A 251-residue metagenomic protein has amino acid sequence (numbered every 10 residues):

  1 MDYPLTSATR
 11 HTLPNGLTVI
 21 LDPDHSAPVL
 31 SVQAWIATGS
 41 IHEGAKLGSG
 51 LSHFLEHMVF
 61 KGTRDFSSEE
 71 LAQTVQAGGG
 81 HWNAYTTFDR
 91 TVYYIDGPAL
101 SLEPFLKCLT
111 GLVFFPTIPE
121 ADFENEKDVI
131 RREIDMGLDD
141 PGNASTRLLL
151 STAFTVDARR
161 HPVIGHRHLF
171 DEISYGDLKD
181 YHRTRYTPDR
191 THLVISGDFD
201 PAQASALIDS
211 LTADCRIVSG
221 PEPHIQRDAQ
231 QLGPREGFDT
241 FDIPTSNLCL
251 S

Functional and structural regions predicted by a protein language model:
M1-H42, D65-E103, M136-R190, D214-S251: Non-catalytic beta-strand/loop surface segments
S40-G50: Short active-site loop at a secondary-structure junction that contains or immediately precedes the catalytic residue(s)
G50-T63: Active-site SXXK
G62-D65, D96-V129: M16/insulysin-pitrilysin zinc metalloprotease superfamily fold
P98-S101, G197-A202: Helix N-cap motif at beta-to-alpha junctions
L106-L112, S205-T212: Short amphipathic alpha-helices in soluble, non-transmembrane regions that often serve as interface/regulatory elements
P116-D135, D200, S219-Q230: Acidic/histidine-enriched alpha-helical segments
